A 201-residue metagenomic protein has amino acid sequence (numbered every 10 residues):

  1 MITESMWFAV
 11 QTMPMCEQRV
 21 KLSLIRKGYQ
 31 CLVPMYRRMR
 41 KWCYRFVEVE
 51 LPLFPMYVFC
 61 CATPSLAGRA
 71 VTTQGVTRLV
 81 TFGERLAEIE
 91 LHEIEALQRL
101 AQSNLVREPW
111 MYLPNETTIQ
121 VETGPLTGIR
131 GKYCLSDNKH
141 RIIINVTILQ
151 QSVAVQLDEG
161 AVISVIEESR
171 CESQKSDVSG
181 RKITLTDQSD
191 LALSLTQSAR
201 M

Functional and structural regions predicted by a protein language model:
M1-Q120, C134, N138, I143-I166 (+2 more regions): Acidic-enriched and Gly/Ser
